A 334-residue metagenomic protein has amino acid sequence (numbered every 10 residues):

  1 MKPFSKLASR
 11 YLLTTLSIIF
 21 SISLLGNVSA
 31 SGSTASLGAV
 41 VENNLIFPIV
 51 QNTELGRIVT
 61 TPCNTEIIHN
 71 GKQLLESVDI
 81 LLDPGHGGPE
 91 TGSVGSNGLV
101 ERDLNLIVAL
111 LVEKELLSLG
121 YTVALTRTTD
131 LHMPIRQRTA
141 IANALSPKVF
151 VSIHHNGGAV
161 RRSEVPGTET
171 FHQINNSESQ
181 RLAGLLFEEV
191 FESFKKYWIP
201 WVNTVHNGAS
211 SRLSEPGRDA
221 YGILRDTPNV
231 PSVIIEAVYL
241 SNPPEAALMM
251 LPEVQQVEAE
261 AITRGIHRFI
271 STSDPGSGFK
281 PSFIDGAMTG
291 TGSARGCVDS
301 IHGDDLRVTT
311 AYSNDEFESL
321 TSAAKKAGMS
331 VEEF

Functional and structural regions predicted by a protein language model:
K2-F334: Catalytic-site microenvironment of enzymes that process N-acetyl-hexosamine-containing cell-wall polysaccharides
